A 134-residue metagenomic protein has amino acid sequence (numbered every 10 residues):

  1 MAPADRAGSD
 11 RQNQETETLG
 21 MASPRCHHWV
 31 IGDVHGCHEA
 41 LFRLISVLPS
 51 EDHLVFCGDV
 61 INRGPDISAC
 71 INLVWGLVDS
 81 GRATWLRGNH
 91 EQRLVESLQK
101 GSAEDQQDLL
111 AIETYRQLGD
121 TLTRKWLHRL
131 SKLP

Functional and structural regions predicted by a protein language model:
M1-L73, A83: N-terminal active-site segment of His-dependent metallophosphoesterases
R63-P134: Active-site neighborhood of divalent metal-dependent phosphoester bond hydrolases
